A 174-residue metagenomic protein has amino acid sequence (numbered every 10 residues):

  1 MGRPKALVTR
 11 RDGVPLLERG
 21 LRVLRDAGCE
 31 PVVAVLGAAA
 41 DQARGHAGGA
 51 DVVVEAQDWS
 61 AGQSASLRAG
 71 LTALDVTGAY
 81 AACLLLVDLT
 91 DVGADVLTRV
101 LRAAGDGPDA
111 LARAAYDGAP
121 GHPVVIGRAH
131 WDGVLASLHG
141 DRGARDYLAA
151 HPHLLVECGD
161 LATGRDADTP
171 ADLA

Functional and structural regions predicted by a protein language model:
M1-P120, A150-C158: Nucleotide and nucleotide-moiety/phosphate-recognizing core
M1-R3, G133-V134, G164: A short acidic, helix-capping loop that chelates divalent metal ions and anchors anionic groups
V8-R11, V125-G127, A167-D168: Short beta-strand-to-turn element immediately C-terminal to the catalytic PLP-Schiff-base lysine in fold type I
T9-D12, D132-A136: Short, flexible loop segments at the rims of nucleotide/cofactor-binding pockets, characterized by
A79, A119-G133, P170: Conserved nucleotide-sugar donor-binding and metal-coordinating catalytic region shared by glycosyltransferases
L89, H122-V125, A136, G164-R165: A residue-level structural signature of the nucleotidyltransferase/glycosyltransferase Rossmann-like core
A136-A174: Conserved alpha/beta core of the MobA/IspD/sugar-nucleotide pyrophosphorylase nucleotidyltransferase superfamily
